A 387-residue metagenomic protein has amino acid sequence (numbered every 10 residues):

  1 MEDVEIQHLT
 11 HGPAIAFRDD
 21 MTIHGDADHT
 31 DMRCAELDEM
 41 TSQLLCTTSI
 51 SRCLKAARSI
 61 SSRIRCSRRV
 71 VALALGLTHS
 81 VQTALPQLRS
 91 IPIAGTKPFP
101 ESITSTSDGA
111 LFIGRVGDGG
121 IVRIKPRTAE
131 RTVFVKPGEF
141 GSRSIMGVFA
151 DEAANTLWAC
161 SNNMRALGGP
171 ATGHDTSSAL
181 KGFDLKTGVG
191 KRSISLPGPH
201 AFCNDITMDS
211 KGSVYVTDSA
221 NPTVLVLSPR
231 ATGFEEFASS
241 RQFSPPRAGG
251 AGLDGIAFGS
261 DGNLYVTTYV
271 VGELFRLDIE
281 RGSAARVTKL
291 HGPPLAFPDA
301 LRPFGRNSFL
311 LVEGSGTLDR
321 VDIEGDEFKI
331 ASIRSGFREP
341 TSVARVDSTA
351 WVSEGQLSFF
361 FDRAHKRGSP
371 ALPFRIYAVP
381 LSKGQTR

Functional and structural regions predicted by a protein language model:
E5, T10-A16, T22-I23, A27-A35 (+3 more regions): Short linear motifs in low-complexity or flexible loops
Q87-I93, E130-G138, V189-L196, E235-R247 (+2 more regions): A short beta-strand motif characteristic of beta-propeller blades
A94-D108, V116, E139-T156, C160-N163 (+4 more regions): Beta-rich, blade/repeat-based domains predominating in secreted/periplasmic proteins but also intracellular
T96, F112-G117, D151, L157-D175 (+5 more regions): Conserved beta-strand positions in repeat-built beta-propeller and related beta-rich domains
G119-V122, A166-L167, L180, P222-L225 (+2 more regions): Structural signal for beta-propeller blades
K125-A129, D184-V189, S228-T232, D278-S283 (+2 more regions): Short loop/turn segments that connect beta-strands within beta-propeller blades
A171-K211: Asp-box/WD-like beta-propeller blade repeats and closely related beta-sheet repeat scaffolds
D175-L185, G368-K383: Beta-propeller blade signature
